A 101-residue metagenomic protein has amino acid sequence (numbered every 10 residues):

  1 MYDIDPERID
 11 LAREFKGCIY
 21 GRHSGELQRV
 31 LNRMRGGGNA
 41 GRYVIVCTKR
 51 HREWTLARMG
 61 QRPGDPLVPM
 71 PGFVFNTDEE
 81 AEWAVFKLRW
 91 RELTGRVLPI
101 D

Functional and structural regions predicted by a protein language model:
M1, R52-T55, P99: Membrane-targeting and insertion segments and their boundary/processing signals
M1-G37: Negatively charged, low-complexity tracts enriched in Asp/Glu with abundant Ser/Thr
G25-E26, V44-V46, V97-D101: Short glycine-rich, low-complexity/disordered patches
L31, Y43-I45, E79, F86: Generic preference for hydrophobic/aromatic residues in regular secondary structure cores
R42-P71: Short aromatic-glycine-(Arg/Gly/Cys) micro-motifs in beta-strand/loop hairpins
P63-D101: Short, compact, well-ordered microdomains
